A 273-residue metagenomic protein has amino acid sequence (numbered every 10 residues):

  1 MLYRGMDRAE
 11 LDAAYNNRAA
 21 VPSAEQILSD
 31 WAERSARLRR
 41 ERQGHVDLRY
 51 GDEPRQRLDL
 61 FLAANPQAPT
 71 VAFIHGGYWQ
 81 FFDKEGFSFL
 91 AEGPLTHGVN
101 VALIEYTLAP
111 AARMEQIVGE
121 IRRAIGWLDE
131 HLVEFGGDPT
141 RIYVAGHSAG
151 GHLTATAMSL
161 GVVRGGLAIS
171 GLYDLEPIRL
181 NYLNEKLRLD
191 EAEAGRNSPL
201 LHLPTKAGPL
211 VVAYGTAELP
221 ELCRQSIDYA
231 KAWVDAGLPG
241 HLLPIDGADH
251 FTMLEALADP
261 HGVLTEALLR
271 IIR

Functional and structural regions predicted by a protein language model:
M1-R273: Alpha/beta-hydrolase superfamily serine-hydrolase fold, recognizing
